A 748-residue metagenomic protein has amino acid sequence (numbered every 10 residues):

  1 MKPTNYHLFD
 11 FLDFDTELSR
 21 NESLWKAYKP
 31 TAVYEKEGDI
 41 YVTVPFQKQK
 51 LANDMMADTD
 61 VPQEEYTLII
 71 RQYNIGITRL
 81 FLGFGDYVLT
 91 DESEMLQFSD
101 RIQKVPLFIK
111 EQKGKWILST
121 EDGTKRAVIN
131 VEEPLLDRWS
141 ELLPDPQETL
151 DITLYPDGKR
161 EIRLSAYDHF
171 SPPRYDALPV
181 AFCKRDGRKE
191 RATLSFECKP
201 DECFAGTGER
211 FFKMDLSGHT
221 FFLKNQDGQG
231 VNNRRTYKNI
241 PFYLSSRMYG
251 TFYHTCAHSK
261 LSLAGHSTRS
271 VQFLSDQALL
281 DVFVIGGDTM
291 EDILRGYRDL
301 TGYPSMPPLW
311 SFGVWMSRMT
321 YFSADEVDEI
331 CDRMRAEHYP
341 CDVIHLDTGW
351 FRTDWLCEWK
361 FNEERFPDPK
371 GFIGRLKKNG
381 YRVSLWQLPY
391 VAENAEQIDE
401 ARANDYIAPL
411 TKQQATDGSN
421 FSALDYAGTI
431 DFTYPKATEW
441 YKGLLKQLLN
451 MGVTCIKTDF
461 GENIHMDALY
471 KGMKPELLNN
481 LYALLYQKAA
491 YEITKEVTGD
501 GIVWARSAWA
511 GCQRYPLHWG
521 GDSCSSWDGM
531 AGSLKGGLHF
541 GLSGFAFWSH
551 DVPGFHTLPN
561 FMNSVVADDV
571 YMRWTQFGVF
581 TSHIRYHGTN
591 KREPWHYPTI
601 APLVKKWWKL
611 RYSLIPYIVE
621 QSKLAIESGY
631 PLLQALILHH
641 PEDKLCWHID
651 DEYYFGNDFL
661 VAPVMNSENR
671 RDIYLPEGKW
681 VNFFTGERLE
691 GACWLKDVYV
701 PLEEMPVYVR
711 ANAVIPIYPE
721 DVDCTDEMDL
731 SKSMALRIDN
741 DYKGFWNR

Functional and structural regions predicted by a protein language model:
K2-D13, L18-W25, V44-L51, T59-Q72 (+8 more regions): Catalytic and substrate-binding clefts that recognize carbohydrates or anionic sugar/phosphate headgroups
M56-A57, T67-L68, G228-V231, K238-I240 (+12 more regions): Generic recognition of flexible, low-complexity loop/linker segments
Q63, R235-T236, L244, F273-S275 (+22 more regions): Active-site-proximal structural scaffolding
I70, T124-K125, F242, M334 (+8 more regions): Conserved structural-core and active-site-/substrate-pathway-adjacent residues in large, well-folded domains of enzymes
T78, L107, N669-R671: Short beta-strand/loop motifs in extracellular/secreted proteins, especially within beta-sandwich accessory domains
G83-G85, D145, Y155-D157, R174-Y175 (+6 more regions): Aromatic- and carboxylate-enriched substrate-binding clefts and catalytic-loop regions of carbohydrate-active enzymes
Q112-G114, D122, T236-N239, L244-M248 (+13 more regions): Short, well-ordered loop/turn elements at secondary-structure boundaries
Y491-E496, D500-G501, A508-W519, G529-G532 (+2 more regions): Catalytic core of carbohydrate-active enzymes
